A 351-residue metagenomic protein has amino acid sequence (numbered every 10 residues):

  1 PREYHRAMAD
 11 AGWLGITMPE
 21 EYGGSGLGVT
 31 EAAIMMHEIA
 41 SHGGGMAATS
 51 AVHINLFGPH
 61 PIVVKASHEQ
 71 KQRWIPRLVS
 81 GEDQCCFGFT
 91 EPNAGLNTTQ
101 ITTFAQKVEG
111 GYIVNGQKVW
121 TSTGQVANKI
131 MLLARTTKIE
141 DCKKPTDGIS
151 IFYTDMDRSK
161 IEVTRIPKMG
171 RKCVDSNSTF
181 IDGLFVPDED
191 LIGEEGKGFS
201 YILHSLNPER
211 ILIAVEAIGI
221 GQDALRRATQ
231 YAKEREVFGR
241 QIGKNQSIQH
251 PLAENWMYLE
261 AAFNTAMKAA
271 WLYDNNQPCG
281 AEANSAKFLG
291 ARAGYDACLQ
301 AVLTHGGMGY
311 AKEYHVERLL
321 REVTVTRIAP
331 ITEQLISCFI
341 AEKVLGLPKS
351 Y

Functional and structural regions predicted by a protein language model:
P1-A47, V52, K65-Q70, R77-E82 (+5 more regions): Alpha-helical interface subdomain recognition
G12, M35-S41, A134-T136, T154-S159 (+1 more regions): Short Ser/Thr-interspersed hydrophobic loop/turn segments at strand-loop and sheet-helix junctions that line or gate
L27-V29, N97-T99, T123-N128, K143-D147 (+2 more regions): Short glycine/proline-enriched turns and hinge-like loops at secondary-structure junctions
N55-K65: Helix-loop "lid/cap" segments that line or gate small-molecule binding pockets
G81-F89, L133: A short, Trp-centered hydrophobic/proline-enriched beta-strand micro-motif
Q100, D157-P187: Flexible, small-/acidic-enriched active-site or ligand-binding loops
N115-T164: A short core secondary-structure module
G183-Y201: Long, acidic (Asp/Glu-rich), low-complexity accessory segments flanking structured domains
